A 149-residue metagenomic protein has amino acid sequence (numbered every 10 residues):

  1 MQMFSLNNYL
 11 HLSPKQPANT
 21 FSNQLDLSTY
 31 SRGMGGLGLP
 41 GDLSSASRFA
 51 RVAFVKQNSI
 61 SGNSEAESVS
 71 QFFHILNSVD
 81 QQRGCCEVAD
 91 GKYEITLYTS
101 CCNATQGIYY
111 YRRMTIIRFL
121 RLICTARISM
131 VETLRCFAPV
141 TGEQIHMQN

Functional and structural regions predicted by a protein language model:
M1-N149: C-terminus-biased signal that marks the final domain/tail of proteins
